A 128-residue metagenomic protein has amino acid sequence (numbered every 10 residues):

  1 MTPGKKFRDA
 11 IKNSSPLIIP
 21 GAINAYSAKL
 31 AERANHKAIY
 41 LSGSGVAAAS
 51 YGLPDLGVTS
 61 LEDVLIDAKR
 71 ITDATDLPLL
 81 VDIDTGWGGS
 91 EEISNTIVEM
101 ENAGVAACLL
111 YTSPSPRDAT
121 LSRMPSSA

Functional and structural regions predicted by a protein language model:
M1-G21, L30-R33: N-terminal amphipathic alpha-helix/helix-capping segment at the start of soluble metabolic enzymes
I18-G21, I39-L41, L79-I83, C108-L110: Hydrophobic faces of well-ordered beta-strands that scaffold small-molecule active sites in alpha/beta enzyme cores
P20-I23, E62-D63, T85-E99: Glycine-rich anion/phosphate-binding loops
N24, A31, D82, G104: Conserved, mostly hydrophobic/aromatic
E32-A48: N-terminal glycine-rich anion-binding loops that anchor highly charged ligand groups
A47-V64, S113, R117: Glycine-rich tight-turn/loop motif centered on a GG-T
P54-V81: Alpha-helix-loop-beta-strand connector modules within alpha/beta enzyme cores
Y111-A128: Single conserved hydrophobic/aromatic residue that forms the stacking wall/gate of nucleotide- or nucleobase-binding
